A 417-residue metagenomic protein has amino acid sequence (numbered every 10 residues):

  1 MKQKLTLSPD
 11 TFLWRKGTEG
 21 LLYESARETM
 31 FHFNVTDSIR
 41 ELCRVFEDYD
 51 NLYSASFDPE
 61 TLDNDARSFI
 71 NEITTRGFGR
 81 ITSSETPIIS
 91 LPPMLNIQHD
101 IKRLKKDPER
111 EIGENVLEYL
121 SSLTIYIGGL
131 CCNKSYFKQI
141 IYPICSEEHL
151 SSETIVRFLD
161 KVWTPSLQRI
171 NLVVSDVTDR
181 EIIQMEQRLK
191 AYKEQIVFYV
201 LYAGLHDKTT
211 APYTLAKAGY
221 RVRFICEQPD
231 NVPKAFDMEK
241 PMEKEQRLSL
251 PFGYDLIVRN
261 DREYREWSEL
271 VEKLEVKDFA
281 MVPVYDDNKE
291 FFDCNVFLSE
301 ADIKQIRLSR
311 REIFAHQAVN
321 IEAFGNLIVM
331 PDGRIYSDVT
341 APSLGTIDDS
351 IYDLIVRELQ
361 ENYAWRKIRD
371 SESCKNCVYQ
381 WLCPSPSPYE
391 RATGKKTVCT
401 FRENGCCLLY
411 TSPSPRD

Functional and structural regions predicted by a protein language model:
M1-Y23: Long, low-complexity, charged/polar intrinsically disordered regions in eukaryotic proteins
H32-G129, I141, H149-D160, Q168-R169 (+1 more regions): Long, charge-rich, low-complexity alpha-helical segments
L120-Y126, F137-E153, T164-E181, L189-D237 (+2 more regions): Core AdoMet radical
K289-S309, T340-P384: C-terminal accessory region of radical SAM enzymes
I306-A318: Short, basic/aromatic recognition patches
N320-A323: Short, small/polar residue-rich loop motifs at catalytic or cofactor-binding pockets
I368-L409: Cysteine-cluster motifs in flexible loop/terminal segments that predominantly coordinate metals
Y410-D417: Conserved small/polar residues in nucleotide/adenosyl-binding loops
